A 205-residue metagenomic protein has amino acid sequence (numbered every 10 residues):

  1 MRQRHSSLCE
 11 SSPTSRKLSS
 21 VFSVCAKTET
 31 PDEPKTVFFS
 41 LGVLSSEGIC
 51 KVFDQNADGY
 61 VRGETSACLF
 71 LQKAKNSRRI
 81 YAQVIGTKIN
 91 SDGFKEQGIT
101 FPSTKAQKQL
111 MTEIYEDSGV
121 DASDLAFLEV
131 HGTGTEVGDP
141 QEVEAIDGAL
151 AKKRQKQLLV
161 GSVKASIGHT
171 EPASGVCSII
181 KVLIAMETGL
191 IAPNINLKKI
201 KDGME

Functional and structural regions predicted by a protein language model:
M1-E205: Condensing-enzyme catalytic core of the thiolase-fold
